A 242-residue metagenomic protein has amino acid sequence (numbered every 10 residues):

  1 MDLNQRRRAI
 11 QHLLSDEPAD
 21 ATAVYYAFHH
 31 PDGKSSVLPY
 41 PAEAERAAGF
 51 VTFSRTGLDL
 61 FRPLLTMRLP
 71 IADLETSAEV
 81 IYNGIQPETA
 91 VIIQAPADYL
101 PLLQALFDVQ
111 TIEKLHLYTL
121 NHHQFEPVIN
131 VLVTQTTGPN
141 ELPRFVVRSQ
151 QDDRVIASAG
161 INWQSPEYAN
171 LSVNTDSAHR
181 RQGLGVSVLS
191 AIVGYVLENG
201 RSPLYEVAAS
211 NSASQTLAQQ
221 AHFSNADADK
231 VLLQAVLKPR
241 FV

Functional and structural regions predicted by a protein language model:
M1-L102, V109, E126-L132, T136-P139: N-terminal charged segments
E45-A47, D153-I156, A213: Glycine-rich acetyl-CoA-binding "A-motif" of GNAT/NAT acetyltransferases
I71-N83, R181-V196, Q215-Q220: Conserved acetyl-CoA-binding loop-helix of GNAT-fold acetyltransferases
D98-V109, V186, A209-D227: Conserved active-site alpha-helix within GNAT-family acetyltransferase domains
Q110-N121, E206, S224-R240: Conserved catalytic-core motifs of GNAT/GCN5-like acyltransferases
N140-L142, R148-Q150, I156-Y168, N174-D176: A conserved beta-strand-loop-helix scaffold within acyl/acetyltransferase catalytic domains
L171-V173, P203-V207: Conserved hydrophobic beta-strand within the GNAT/NAT acetyltransferase core sheet that lines the active-site cleft
